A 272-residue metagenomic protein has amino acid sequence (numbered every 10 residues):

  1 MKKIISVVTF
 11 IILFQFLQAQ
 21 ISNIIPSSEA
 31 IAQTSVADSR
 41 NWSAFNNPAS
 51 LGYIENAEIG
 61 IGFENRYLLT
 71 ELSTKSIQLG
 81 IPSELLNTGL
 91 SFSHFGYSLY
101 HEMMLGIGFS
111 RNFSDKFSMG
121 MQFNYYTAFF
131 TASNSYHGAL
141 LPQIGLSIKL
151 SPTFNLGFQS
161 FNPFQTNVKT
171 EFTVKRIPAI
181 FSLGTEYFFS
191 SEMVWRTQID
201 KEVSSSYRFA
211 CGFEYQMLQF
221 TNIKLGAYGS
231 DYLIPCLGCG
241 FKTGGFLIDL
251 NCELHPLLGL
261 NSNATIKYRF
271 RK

Functional and structural regions predicted by a protein language model:
M1, Q18-Q20: Absolute protein N-terminus
M1-I4, D115: Positively charged n-region of N-terminal signal peptides that target proteins for export
I4-F16: Sec-dependent N-terminal signal peptides
Q20-K272: Subset of outer-membrane beta-barrel
